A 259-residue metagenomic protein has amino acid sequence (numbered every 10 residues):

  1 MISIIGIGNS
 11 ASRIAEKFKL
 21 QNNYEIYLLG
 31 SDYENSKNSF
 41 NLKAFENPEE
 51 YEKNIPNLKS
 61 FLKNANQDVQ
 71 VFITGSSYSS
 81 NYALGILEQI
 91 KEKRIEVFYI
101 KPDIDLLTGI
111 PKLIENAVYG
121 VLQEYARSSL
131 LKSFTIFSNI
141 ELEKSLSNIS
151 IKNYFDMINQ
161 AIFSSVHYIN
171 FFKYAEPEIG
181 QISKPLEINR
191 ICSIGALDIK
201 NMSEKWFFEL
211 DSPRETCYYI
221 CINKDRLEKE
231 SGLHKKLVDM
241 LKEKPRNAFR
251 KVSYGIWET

Functional and structural regions predicted by a protein language model:
M1-T259: Tubulin/FtsZ superfamily GTPase core signature
